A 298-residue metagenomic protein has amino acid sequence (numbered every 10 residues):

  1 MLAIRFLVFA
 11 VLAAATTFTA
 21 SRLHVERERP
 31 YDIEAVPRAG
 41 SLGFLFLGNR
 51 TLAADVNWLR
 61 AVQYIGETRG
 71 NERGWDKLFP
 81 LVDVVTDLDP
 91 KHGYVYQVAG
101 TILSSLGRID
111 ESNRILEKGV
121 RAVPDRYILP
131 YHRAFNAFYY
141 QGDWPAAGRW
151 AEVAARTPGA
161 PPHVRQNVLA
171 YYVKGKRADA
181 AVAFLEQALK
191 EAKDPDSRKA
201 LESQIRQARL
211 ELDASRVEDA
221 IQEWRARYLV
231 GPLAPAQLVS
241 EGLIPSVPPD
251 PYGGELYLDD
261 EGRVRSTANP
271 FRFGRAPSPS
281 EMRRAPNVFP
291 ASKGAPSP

Functional and structural regions predicted by a protein language model:
M1-R50, G70: Extreme N-terminal leader/anchor segments
P37-F46, Y64, N71-K91, E111-G119 (+1 more regions): Amphipathic alpha-helices of TPR/Sel1-like and other helical repeat/solenoid scaffolds
V62, G66-G70, G100-R108, A134-G142 (+1 more regions): Short coil/turn linking the two alpha-helices of tandem helical-hairpin repeats
G74-K77, L106-I115, Q141-W150, R177-A180: Structural signature of tandem alpha-helical TPR/SEL1-like repeats, specifically the intra-repeat loop/turn
V84, K118, E152-V153, Q187: The canonical alpha-helical register within tetratricopeptide repeats
P90, P124-D125, P158-G159, K193: Short coil turns that delineate tetratricopeptide repeat
Q97-V98, Y127-R133, P145-R149, P162-V168 (+2 more regions): Alpha-solenoid helical repeat scaffolds
S105, K118-V120, A180-E186, D196-P298: Low-complexity, acidic interaction segments enriched in glycine
